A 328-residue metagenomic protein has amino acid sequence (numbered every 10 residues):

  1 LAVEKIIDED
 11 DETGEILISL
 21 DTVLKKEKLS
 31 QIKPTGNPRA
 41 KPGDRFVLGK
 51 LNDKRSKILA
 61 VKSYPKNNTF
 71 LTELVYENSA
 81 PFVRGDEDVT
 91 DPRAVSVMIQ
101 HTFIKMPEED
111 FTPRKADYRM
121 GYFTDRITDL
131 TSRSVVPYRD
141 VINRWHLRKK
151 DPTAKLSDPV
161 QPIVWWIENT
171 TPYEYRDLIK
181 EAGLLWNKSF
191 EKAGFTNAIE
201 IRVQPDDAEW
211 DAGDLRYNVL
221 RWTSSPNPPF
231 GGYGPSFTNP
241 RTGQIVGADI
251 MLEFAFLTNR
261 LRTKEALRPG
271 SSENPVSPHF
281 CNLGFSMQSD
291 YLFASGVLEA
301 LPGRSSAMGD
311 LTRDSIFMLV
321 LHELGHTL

Functional and structural regions predicted by a protein language model:
L1-T171, S189, Q204-T312, I316: Auxiliary tRNA-acceptor-end handling modules of aminoacyl-tRNA synthetases
T153, N187-A198, P229-F230, L324-T327: Secondary-structure transition/capping motifs at alpha-helix termini and the adjoining loop/turn into the next element
T170-A198: Zn2+-dependent metallopeptidase catalytic core
E181-N187, G243, M318-T327: Active-site recognition of the HExxH zinc-binding catalytic motif
N197-P205: Long, charged, glycine-rich C-terminal linkers/tails
